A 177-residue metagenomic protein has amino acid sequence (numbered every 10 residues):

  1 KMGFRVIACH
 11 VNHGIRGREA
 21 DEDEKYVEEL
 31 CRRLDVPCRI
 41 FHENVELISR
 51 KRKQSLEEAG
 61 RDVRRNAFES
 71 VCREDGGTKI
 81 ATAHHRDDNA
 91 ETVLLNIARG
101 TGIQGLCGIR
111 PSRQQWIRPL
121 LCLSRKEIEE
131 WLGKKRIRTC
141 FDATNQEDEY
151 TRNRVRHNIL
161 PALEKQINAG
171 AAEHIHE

Functional and structural regions predicted by a protein language model:
K1-L160: Core alpha/beta nucleotide-donor-binding catalytic domains of modification enzymes
E149-E177: ATP/NTP-dependent adenylation/nucleotidyl-transfer catalytic domains that generate, transfer, or process NMP-activated
